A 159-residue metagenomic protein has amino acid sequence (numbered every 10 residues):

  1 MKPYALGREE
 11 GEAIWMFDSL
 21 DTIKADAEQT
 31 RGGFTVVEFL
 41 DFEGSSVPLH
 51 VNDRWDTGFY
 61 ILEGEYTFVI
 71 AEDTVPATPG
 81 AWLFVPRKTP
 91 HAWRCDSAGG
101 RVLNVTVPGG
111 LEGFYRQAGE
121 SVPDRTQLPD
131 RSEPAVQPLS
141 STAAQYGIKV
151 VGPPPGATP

Functional and structural regions predicted by a protein language model:
M1-F34, R125-P159: A short, N-terminal "cap"/entry segment at the start of jelly-roll beta-barrel domains of the cupin/DSBH fold
G7, Q29, E65, E72-P90: Short acidic-glycine-tyrosine-enriched beta hairpin
L20, G58, E65-T67, T74 (+2 more regions): Structural motif
D21, G44, P86-T89: Short acidic (Asp/Glu) patches
I23, V36-L40, G58, T74 (+1 more regions): Conserved hydrophobic/aromatic beta-strand scaffold that supports enzyme active sites
V36-E43, V51-I70, V105-P108: Short, conserved beta-strand element in jelly-roll/cupin
L49, F68-V69, V85, H91-S97 (+1 more regions): Short beta-strand His + acidic residue motifs that chelate non-heme Fe in jelly-roll/DSBH and cupin folds
A98-A144: A contiguous, mid-protein "functional segment" used to position or interact with cofactors/ions or partner subunits
